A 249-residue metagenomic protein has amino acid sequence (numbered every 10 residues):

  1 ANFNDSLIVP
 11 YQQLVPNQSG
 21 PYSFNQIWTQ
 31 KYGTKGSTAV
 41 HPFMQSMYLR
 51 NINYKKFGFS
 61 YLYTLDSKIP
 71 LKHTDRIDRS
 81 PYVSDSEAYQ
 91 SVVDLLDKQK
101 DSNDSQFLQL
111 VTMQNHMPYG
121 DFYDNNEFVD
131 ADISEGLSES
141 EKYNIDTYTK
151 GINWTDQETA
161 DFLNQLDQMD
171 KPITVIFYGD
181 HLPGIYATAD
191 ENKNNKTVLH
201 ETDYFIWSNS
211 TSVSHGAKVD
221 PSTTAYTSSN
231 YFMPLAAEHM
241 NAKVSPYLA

Functional and structural regions predicted by a protein language model:
A1-A249: Solvent-exposed soluble domains appended to multi-pass membrane proteins
